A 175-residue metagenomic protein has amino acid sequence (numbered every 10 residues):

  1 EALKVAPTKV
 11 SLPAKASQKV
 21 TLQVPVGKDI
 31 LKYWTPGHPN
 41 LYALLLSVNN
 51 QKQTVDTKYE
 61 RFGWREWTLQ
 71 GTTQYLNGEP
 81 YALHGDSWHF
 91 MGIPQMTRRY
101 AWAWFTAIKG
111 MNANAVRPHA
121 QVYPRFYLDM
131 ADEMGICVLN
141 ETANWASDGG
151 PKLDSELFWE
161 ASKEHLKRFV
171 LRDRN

Functional and structural regions predicted by a protein language model:
E1-R125, M130, M134-V138, E160 (+1 more regions): Secreted/periplasmic carbohydrate-active enzymes, especially glycoside hydrolases
I93, T142-S147: Short, acidic/turn-prone active-site loops that include or flank metal/cofactor- and phosphate-binding residues
E133, R174-N175: Conserved alpha/beta enzyme-core scaffolds, especially Rossmann-like or related mixed alpha/beta domains that build
S147-E156: Short beta-alpha connecting loops at secondary-structure transitions that line or flank enzyme active sites
F158-R174: An active-site-proximal structural segment forming one wall of the substrate-binding cleft that immediately precedes
